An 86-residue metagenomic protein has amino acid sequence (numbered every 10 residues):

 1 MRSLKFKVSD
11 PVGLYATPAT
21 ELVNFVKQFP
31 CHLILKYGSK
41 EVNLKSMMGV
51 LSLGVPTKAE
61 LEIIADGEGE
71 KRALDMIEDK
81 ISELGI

Functional and structural regions predicted by a protein language model:
M1, M47-M48, M76: Detector for methionine-enriched segments
M1-K5, E60-E62: Intrinsic-disorder/low-complexity, polar/charged segments enriched in Ser/Thr/Lys/Arg/Asp/Glu/Gln
K7-M48, S52-P56: Compact, glycine-rich, soluble single-domain proteins
S52-I86: C-terminal structural segments of small proteins and small subunits
